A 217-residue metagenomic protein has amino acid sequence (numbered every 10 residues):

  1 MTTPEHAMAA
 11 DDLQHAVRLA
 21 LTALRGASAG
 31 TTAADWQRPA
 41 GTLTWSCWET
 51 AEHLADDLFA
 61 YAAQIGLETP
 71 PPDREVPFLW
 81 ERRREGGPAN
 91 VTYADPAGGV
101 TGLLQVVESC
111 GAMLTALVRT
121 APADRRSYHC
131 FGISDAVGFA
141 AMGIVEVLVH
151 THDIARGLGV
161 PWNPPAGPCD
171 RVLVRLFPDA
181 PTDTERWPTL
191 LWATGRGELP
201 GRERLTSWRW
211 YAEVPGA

Functional and structural regions predicted by a protein language model:
T2-L19, A23-G26, G30-L43, A60-R82 (+2 more regions): Structured surface interface patches that mediate subunit assembly and partner/cofactor docking
H53-L54: Glycine-rich loop at the start of a catalytic domain that most often binds anionic cofactors/ligands
T92-P96: Acidic/polar active-site rim loop that often engages polyanionic ligands
